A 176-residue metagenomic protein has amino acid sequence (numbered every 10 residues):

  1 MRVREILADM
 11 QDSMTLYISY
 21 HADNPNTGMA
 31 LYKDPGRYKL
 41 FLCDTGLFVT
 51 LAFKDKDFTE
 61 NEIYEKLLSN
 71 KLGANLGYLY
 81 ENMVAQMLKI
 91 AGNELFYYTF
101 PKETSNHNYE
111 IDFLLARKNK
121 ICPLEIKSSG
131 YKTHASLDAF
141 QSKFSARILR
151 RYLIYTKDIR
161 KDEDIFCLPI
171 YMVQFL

Functional and structural regions predicted by a protein language model:
M1-E110, L115: Accessory nucleic acid-recognition modules appended to NTPase machines
Y109, T133-L137: Residues at alpha-helix caps and immediate loop-helix transition turns in enzyme cores, especially N- and C-cap
L115-P123: Active-site beta-strand-loop-beta-strand hairpin of nuclease catalytic cores that positions key catalytic residues
I126-H134: Short beta-strand-loop-alpha-helix junction that forms the active-site gateway of nucleic-acid-processing nucleases
F140-I148: Arginine/glycine-rich "motif VI" loop of SF2 helicases in the C-terminal RecA-like domain
L149-Y155: Short, hydrophobic beta-strand segments that form beta-sheet elements in well-ordered domains
T156-L176: Domain-level recognition of nuclease-like catalytic cores that cleave nucleotide substrates
